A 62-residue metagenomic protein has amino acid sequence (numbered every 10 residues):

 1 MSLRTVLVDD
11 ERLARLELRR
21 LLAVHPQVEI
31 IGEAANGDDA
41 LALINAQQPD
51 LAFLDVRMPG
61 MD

Functional and structural regions predicted by a protein language model:
L3, R12-G32: Two-component/phosphorelay signaling modules centered on CheY-like receiver
D9, D55: Active-site residues of response regulator receiver
R20, A42-A46: Replace "anionic and nucleotidyl ligands
E33-A42: Helix N-cap/capping motif at the beta->alpha junctions
Q47-F53: Active-site beta3 strand of CheY-like receiver
M58: Receiver (REC) domain active-site loop signature in two-component systems and cognate sites in sensor histidine kinases
